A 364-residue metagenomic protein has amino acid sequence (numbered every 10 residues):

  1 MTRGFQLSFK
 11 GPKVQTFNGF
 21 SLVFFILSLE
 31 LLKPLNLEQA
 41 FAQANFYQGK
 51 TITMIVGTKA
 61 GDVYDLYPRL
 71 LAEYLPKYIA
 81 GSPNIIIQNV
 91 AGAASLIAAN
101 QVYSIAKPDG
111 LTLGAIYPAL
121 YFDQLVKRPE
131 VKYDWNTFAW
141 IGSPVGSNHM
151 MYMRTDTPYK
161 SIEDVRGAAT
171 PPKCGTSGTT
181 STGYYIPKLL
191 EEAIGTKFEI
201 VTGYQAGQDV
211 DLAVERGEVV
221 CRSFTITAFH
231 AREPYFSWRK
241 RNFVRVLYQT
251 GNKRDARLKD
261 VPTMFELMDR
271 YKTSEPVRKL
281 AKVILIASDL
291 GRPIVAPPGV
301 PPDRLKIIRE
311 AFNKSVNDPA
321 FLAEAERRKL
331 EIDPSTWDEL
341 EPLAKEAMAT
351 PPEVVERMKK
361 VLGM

Functional and structural regions predicted by a protein language model:
M1-F17: N-terminal secretory signal peptides that target proteins for export/translocation
G19-N36: Bacterial N-terminal signal peptides
F41-Q43, Q88: Boundary of Sec targeting at the N-terminus
I52, K77-S82, Q101-T112, L120-E218 (+2 more regions): Hinge/capping helix and adjacent helix->loop/strand transition within the periplasmic-binding protein
T53-P68, A91-A94, G175-T182: Extracytoplasmic "Venus flytrap"
V90-A98, V201-R216, T227-A231, D338: Short helix-initiation/N-cap motifs at beta->coil->alpha
P118-E130, Y184-A193, R216, C221-Y271: A ligand-binding cleft/hinge motif common to bilobed small-molecule-binding domains
D134-P144, K197-G203, E233-A287, T336 (+1 more regions): Short beta-strand->loop
